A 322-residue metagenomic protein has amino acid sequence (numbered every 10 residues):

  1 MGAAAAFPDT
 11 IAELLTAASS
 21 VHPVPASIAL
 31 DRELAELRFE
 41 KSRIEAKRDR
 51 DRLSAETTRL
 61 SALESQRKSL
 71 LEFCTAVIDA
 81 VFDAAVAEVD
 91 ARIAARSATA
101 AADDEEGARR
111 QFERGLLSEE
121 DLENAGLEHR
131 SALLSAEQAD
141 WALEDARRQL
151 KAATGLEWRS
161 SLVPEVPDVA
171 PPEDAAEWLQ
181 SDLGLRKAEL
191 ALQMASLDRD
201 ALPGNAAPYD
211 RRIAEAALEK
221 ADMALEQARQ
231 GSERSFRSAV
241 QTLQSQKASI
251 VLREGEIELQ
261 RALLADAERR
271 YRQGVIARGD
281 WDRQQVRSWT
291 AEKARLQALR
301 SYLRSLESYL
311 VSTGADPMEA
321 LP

Functional and structural regions predicted by a protein language model:
A4-E13, A17, V24, S65-Q66 (+4 more regions): Acidic, low-complexity, intrinsically disordered peripheral segments
T16-A26, E36-L53, R67-L71, T75-I78 (+6 more regions): A glycine-/polar-enriched beta->alpha junction
P23-S27, D49-S54, A80-D103, H129-L143 (+5 more regions): Amphipathic, heptad-repeat-like alpha-helical segments
E40, I44, L71-V77, F82 (+2 more regions): Short segments within alpha-helical structural elements
A95, E106-L116, R130-L133, E137-D140 (+5 more regions): Long, amphipathic, heptad-repeat alpha-helical coiled-coil stalk/linker regions
D104-E123, G204, A262-Q284: Alpha-helical hairpins and coiled-coil heptad-repeat segments
Q138-S181, L185, R211, L306-P322: Short, solvent-exposed, mixed-charge loop/turn linkers that connect secondary-structure elements
